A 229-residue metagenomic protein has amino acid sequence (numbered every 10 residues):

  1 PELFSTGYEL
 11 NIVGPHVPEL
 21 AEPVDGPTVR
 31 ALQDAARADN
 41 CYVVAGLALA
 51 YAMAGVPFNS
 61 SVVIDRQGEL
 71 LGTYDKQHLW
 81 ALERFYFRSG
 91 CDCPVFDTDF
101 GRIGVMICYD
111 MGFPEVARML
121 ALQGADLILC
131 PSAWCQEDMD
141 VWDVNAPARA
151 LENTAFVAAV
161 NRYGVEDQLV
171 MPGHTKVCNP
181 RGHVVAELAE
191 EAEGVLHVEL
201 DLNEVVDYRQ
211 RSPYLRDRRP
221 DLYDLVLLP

Functional and structural regions predicted by a protein language model:
L3, A48-A50, K76-Q77, C108 (+2 more regions): Active-site beta-loop-alpha junctions enriched in small/polar residues
F4-V24, M53-P57: Metal-dependent catalytic neighborhoods of phosphoester/phosphodiester hydrolases
V24-V44, R102, M111-E199: CN hydrolase (nitrilase-like) catalytic-core segments centered on the catalytic cysteine and neighboring Lys/Glu
A52-V56, F87, E166-L169: Short loop/turn motifs at secondary-structure junctions and domain boundaries
G55-K76, V170-E190: Amphipathic beta-strand/beta-sheet edge segments enriched in Tyr/Trp
K76-S89, A192-Q210: A short, polar/charged loop-to-alpha-helix boundary motif
D92-T98, V198: Short acidic-hydrophobic surface loop/beta-edge motif
T98-D126, V205-P229: Cysteine/selenocysteine-centered motifs that mediate thiol-based redox chemistry or coordinate metal-sulfur cofactors
